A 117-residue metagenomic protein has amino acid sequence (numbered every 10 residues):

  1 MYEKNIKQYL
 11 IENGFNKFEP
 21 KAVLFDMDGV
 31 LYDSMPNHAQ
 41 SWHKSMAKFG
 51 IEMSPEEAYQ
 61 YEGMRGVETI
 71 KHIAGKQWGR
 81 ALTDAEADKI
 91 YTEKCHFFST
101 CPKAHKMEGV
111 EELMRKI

Functional and structural regions predicted by a protein language model:
Y2-E57: Active-site neighborhood of HAD-like aspartate-dependent phosphohydrolases
I11-G14, E19, S99-I117: Short, acidic loop-to-helix structural element flanking the phosphoryl-transfer center in phosphate-processing enzymes
S34, E57-A58, E86, P102: Conserved acidic
Q40, S45-W78, T100: Alpha-helical substrate-recognition element adjacent to the catalytic core
G63-F98, E108-E111, K116: A metal-dependent, Asp-based hydrolase signature
